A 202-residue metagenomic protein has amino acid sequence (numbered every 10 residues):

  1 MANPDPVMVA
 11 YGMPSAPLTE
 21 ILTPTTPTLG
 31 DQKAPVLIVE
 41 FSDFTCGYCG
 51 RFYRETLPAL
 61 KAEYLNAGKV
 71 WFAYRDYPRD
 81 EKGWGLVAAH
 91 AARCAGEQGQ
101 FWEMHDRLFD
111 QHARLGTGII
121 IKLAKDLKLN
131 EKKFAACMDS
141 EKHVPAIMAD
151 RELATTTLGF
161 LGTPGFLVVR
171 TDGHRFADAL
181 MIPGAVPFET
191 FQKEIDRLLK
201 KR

Functional and structural regions predicted by a protein language model:
M1-M8, K122-R202: C-terminal cap of thioredoxin/glutaredoxin-like
N3, A16-P17, Y64, Q100 (+2 more regions): Residue-level recognition of alpha-helix termini/interfacial anchor residues
P4-T23: Short coil-to-helix leader/linker segments, especially the first N-terminal amphipathic alpha-helix with its helix
S15-L18, T25-T26, Y74, H105-D106 (+3 more regions): Generic secondary-structure boundary/loop-capping signal
T19-V36, Y64: A short beta-strand-turn-helix
T23, L57-L60, L167-V168: Short, well-ordered amphipathic alpha-helices
T28-L29, L115, I182: Short clusters of hydrophobic/aromatic residues that line enzyme substrate/ligand-binding pockets
A34, V39-K125, N130, L161 (+1 more regions): Structural alpha/beta surface segment adjacent to cysteine/selenocysteine redox centers across thiol/disulfide enzymes
